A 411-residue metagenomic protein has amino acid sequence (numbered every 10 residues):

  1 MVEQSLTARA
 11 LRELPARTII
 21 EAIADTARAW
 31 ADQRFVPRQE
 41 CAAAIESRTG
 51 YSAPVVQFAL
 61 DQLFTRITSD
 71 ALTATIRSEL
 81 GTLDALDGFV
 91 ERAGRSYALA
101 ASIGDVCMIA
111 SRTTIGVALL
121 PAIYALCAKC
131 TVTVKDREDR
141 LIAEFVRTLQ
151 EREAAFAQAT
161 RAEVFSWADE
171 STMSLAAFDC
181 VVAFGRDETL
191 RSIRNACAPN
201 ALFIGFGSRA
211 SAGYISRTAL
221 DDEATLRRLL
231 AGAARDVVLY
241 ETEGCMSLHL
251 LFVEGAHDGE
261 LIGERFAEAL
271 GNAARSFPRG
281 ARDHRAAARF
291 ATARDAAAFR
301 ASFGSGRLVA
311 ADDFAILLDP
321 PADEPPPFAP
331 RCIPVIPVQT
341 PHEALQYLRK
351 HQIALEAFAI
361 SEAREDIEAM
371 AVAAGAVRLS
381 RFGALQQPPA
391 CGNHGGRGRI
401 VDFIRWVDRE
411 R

Functional and structural regions predicted by a protein language model:
M1-A101: N-terminal Rossmann-like NAD(P)+-binding subdomain of aldehyde/semialdehyde dehydrogenases
M1-E3, L190, E223-A234, I262-N272: Well-ordered, non-membrane alpha-helical segments in soluble/globular domains
R77, R92-C107, F165-L175, F314-P327: Donor nucleotide-activated moiety binding/catalytic core segment of transferases that use nucleotide-activated donors
R77, T82-R152: Conserved small-residue-rich beta-alpha loop and adjacent elements that most often cradle the phosphate/pyrophosphate
A110-S111, A183-D187, S216-T218, V253-A256 (+3 more regions): Structural motif
A118, S171, T189-R191, E365-E368: Short, well-ordered alpha-helical microsegments
E153-H257, Q386-R411: Conserved NAD(P)+-binding/catalytic subdomain of aldehyde/semialdehyde dehydrogenases
Y240-L248, F252-E356, D366-R411: NAD(P)-dependent aldehyde/semialdehyde dehydrogenase
